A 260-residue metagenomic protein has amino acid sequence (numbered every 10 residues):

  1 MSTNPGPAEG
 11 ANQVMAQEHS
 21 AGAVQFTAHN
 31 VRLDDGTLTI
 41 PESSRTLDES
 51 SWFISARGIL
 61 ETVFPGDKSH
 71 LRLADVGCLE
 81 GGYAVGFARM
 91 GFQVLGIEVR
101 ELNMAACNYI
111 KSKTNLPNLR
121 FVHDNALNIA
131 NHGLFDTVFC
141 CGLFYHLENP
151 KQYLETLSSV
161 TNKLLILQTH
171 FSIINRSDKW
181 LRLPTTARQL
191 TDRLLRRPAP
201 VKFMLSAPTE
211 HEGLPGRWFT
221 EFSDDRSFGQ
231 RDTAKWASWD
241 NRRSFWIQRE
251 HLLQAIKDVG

Functional and structural regions predicted by a protein language model:
M1-L134, C141, F245: Conserved N-terminal segment of class I S-adenosyl-L-methionine
D67-K68, D136-T137, D232-W236: General secondary-structure edge motif
L95-I97, P117-N118, L143-Y145, V160-N162 (+1 more regions): Short, surface-exposed linear patches
N128, Y145, S172: Active-site micro-motifs of SAM-dependent methyltransferase domains
T137-N149: A short SAM/SAH-binding and catalytic strip from SAM-dependent methyltransferases
E148-G260: S-adenosyl-L-methionine-dependent methyltransferase catalytic module, highlighting the catalytic core
